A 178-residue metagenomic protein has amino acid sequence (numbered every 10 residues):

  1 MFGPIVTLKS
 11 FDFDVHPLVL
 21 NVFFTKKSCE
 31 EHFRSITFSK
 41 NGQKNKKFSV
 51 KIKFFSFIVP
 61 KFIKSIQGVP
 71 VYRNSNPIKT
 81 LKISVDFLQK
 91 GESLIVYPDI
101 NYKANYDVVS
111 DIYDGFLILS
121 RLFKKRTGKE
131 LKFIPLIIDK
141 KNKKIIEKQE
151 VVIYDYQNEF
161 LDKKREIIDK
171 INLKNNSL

Functional and structural regions predicted by a protein language model:
M1-R73: Catalytic core of membrane glycerolipid acyltransferases/transacylases, capturing the structured, soluble-facing
S75-L178: Non-catalytic C-terminal accessory region of glycerolipid acyltransferases and related lyso-lipid remodeling enzymes
